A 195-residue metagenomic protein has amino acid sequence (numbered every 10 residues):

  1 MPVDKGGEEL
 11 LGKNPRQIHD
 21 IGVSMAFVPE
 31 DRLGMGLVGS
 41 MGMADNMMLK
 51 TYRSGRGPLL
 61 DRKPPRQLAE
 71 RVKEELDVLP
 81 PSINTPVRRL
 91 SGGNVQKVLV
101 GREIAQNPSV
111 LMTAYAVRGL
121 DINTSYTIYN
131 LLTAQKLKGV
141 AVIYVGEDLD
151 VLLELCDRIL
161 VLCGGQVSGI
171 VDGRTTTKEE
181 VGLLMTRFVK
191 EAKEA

Functional and structural regions predicted by a protein language model:
M1-A195: Glycine-rich phosphate-binding loops of nucleotide-dependent enzymes
